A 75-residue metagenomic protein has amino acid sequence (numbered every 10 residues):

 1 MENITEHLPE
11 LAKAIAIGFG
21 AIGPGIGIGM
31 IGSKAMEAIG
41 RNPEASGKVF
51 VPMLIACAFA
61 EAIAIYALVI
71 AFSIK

Functional and structural regions predicted by a protein language model:
M1-K75: Hydrophobic, small-residue-rich transmembrane alpha-helices and their short perimembrane loops in multi-pass membrane
